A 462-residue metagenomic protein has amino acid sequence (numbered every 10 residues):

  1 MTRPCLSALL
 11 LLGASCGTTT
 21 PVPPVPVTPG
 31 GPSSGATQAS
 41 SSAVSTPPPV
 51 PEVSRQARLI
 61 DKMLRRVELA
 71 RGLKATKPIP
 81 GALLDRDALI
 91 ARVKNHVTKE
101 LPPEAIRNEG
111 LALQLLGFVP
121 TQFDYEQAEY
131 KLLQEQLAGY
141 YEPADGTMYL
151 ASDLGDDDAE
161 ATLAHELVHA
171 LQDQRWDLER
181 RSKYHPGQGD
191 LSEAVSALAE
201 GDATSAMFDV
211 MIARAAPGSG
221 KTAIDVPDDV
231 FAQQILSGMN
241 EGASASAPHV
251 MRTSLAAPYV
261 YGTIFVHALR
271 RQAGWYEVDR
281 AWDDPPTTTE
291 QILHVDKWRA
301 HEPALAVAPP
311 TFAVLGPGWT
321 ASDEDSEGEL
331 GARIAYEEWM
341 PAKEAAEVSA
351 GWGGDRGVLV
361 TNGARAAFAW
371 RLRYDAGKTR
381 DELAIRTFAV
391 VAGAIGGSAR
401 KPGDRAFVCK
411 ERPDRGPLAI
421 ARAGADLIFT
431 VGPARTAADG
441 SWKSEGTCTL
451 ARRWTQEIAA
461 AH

Functional and structural regions predicted by a protein language model:
C16-T19: Bacterial signal peptide processing site
L59-M148, S152-D157: Auxiliary, metal-adjacent structural segments of Zn-dependent hydrolase domains
M63, D173-E179, K183-Q233: Post-HExxH zinc-binding segment in Zn-dependent metallohydrolases
V67, A161-L178, A203-T204, A376: Active-site recognition of the HExxH zinc-binding catalytic motif
T76-H96, P186-D190, T222-A232, D284-T288: Acidic helix-start/capping segments at beta-turn-to-alpha-helix junctions
M148-A164, L191-V195: Short pre-active-site segment immediately N-terminal to the catalytic Zn-binding motif
M239-R365, R371: Pan-zinc metallopeptidase signature
G353-H462: C-terminal soluble interaction/assembly domains
